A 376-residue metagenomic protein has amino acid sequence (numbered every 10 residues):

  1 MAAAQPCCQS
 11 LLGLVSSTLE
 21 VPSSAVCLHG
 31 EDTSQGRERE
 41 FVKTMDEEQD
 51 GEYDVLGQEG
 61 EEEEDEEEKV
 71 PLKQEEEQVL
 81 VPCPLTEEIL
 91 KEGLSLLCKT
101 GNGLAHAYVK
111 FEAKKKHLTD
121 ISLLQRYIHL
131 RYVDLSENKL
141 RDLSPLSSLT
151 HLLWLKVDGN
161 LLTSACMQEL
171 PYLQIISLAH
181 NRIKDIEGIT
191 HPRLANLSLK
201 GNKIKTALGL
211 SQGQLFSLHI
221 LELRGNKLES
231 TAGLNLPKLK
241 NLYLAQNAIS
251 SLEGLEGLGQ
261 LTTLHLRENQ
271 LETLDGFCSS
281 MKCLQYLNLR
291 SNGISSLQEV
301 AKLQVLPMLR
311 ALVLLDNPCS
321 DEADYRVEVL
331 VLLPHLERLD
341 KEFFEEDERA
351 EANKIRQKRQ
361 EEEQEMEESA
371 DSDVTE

Functional and structural regions predicted by a protein language model:
A2-G188, P192-E229, P237-A245, T262-T263 (+3 more regions): The feature captures the LRR N-terminal capping module
L146, M167, G209-L210, G233 (+3 more regions): Short, function-defining helix-loop hinge/capping sites that tune catalysis or transport
P237, E253-D316, Y325, L330: Structured C-terminal portions of repeat-based eukaryotic scaffold domains
